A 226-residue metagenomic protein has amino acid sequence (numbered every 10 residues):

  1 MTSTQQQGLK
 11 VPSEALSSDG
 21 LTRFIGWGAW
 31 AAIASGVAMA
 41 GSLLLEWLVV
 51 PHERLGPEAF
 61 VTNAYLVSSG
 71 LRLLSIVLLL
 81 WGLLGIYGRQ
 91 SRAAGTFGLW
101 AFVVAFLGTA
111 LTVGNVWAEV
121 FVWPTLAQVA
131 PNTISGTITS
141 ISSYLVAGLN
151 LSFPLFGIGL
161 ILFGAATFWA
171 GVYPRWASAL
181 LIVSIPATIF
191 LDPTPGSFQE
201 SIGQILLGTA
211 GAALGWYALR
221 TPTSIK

Functional and structural regions predicted by a protein language model:
T2-K226: Hydrophobic, aromatic-enriched alpha-helical segments typical of multi-pass transmembrane helices
